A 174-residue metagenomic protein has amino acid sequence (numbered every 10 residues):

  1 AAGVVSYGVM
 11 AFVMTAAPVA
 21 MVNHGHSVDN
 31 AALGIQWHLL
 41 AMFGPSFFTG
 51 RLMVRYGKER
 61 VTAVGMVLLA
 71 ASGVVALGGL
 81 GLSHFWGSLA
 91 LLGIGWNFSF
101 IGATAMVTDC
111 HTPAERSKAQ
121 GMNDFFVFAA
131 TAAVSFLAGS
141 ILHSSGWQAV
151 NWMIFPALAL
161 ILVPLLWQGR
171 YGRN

Functional and structural regions predicted by a protein language model:
A1-M10, A90: Pair of pore-lining "gating" transmembrane helices in MFS-fold secondary transporters
T15-G34: Short amphipathic helix-loop junctions that connect adjacent transmembrane helices in Major Facilitator Superfamily/SLC
G44-K58, L142: Helix-to-loop junctions at the C-terminal end of transmembrane segments in multipass secondary transporters
R60-V75, F155: Structural signature of the two symmetry-related core transmembrane helices
S72, S83-L91: Paired small-residue
F98-T112: Intracellular juxtamembrane helix-capping segments at the cytosolic ends of symmetry-related transmembrane helices
E115-S144: A late C-terminal transmembrane helix in Major Facilitator Superfamily
S140-L158: A membrane-interface helix-boundary motif in multi-pass transporters
